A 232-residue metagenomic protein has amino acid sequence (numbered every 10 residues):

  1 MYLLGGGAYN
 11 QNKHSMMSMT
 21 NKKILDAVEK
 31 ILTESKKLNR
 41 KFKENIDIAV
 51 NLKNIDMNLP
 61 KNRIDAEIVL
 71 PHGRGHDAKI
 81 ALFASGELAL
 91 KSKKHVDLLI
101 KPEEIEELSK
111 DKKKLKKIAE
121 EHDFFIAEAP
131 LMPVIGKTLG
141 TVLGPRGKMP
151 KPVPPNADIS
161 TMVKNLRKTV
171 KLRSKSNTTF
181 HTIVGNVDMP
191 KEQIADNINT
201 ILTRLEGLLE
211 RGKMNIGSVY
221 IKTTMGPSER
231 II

Functional and structural regions predicted by a protein language model:
L4-P60: N-terminal, positively charged regions that mediate nucleic acid binding
S35-L90, D111-K112: Translation machinery proteins
N39-N45, L208-V219: Flexible, glycine/charged-enriched surface loops at secondary-structure junctions
P71-H76, K116-E120, L172-S176, R211-M214 (+1 more regions): Solvent-exposed alpha-helices and their adjacent loops that cap or buttress functional pockets in soluble metabolic
A84, V184-N186, T223-M225: Flexible glycine-/small-residue-rich
S92, G144, I221: Residue-level signature of catalytic and energy-coupling elements of molecular machines, predominantly ATP/GTP-dependent
P102-A195, N199-R204: Long, charge-patterned amphipathic alpha-helical coiled-coil/hairpin "stalk" segments used as oligomerization
Y220-I232: C-terminal edge-of-domain segments
